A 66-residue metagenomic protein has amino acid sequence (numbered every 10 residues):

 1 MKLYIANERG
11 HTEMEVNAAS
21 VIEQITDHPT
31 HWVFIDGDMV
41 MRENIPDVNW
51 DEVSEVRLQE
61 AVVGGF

Functional and structural regions predicted by a protein language model:
M1-G64: Ubiquitin-like/PB1-type beta-grasp interaction modules and other compact soluble beta-rich domains
